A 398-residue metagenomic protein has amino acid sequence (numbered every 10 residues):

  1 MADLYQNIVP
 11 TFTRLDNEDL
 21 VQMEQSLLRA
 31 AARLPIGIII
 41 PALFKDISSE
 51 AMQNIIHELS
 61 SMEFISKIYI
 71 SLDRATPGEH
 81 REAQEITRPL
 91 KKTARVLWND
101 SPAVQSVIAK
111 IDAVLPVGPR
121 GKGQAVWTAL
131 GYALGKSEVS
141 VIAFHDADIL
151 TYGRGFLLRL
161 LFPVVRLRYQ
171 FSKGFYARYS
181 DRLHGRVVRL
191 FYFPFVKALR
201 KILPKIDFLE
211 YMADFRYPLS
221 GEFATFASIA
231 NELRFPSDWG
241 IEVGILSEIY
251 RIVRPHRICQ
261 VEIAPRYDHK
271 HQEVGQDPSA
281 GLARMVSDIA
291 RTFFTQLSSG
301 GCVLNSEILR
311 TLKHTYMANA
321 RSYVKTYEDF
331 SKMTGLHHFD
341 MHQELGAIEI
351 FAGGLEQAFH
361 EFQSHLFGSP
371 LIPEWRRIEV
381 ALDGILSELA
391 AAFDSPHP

Functional and structural regions predicted by a protein language model:
M1-N17, R81, K91, E273-P398: Terminal low-complexity segments of carbohydrate-biosynthetic enzymes
M1-S61: N-proximal low-complexity "stem/linker" segments adjacent to membrane-targeting elements
E79-E138: Active-site-proximal specificity loops/subdomain of glycosyltransferases
K136-L150: Short beta-strand-to-loop acidic/aromatic patch adjacent to the donor-nucleotide binding site
L150-A177: Conserved donor-nucleotide/metal-binding helix-loop-beta segment in metal-dependent transferases, i.e., the alpha-helix
R178-R186, L203-E222: A recurrent flexible, glycine/aromatic-enriched loop bordering the glycosyltransferase active site that acts as
S237, S247-R266: Catalytic donor-sugar/metal-binding loop of nucleotide-sugar-dependent glycosyltransferases
C259-S279: Active-site donor/metal-binding and catalytic loop motifs of nucleotide-sugar-dependent glycosylation enzymes
